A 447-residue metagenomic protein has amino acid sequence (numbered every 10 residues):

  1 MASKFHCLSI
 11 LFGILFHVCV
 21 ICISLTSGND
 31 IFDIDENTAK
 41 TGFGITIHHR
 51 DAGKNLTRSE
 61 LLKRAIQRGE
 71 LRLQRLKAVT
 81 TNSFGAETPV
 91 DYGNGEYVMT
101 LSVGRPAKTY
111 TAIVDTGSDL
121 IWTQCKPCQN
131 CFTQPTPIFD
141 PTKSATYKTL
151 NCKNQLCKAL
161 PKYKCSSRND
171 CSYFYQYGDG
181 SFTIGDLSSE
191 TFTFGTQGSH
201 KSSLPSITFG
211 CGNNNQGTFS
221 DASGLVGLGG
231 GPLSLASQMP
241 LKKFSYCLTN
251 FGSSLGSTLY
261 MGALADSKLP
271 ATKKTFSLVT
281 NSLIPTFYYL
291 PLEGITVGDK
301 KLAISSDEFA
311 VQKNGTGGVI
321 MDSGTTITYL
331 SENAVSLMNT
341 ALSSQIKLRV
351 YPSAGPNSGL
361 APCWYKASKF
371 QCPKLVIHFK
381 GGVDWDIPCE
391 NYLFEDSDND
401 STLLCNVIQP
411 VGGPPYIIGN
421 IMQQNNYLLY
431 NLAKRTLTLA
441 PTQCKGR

Functional and structural regions predicted by a protein language model:
A2-A112, L120-D186, S206, S267-L290 (+4 more regions): Disordered propeptide/prodomain
A2-G53, G93, G104-P106, V114-T116 (+12 more regions): Aspartic protease catalytic domain
T109-N151, Q155, H200-S202, A236 (+4 more regions): Classical protein tyrosine phosphatase
S181, D186-T196, F219: Residue-level marker of conserved, structurally anchoring positions within well-ordered domains
G185-S189, A222, T316, Q371: Short, solvent-exposed loop/turn segments enriched in Ser/Thr/Gly
T218, S234-L235: Disulfide-stabilized extracellular ectodomains of secreted/luminal proteins, especially beta-rich
G229-L233, M239-L264: Extended, H/D-rich, highly charged conserved domains that either
